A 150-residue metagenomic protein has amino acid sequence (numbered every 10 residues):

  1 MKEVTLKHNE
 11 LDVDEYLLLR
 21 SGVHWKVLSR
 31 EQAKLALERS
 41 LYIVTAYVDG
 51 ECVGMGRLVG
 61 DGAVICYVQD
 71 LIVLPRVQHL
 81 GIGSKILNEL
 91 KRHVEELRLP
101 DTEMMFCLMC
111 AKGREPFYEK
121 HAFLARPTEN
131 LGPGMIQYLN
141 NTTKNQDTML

Functional and structural regions predicted by a protein language model:
M1-R30, T148-L150: Short amphipathic alpha-helix that is part of the acyltransferase structural core
L35-T45, T102-M104: A short helix-loop-beta-strand connector motif used in the catalytic cores of GNAT acetyltransferases and, in some
T45, E51-G60, V64-Y67, I72: Conserved beta-strand in the GNAT
L58-V68, Q78, D101-T102, T128: A conserved beta-turn-beta hairpin within the catalytic core of GNAT-like acetyltransferases that forms part
L74, Q78, A111: Residue-level recognition of the GNAT/N-acetyltransferase active site
V77, G81-E89: Conserved acetyl-CoA pyrophosphate-binding loop and the N-cap/start of the following alpha-helix in GNAT-like
E95-P133, Q137: Conserved active-site alpha-helix within GNAT-family acetyltransferase domains
